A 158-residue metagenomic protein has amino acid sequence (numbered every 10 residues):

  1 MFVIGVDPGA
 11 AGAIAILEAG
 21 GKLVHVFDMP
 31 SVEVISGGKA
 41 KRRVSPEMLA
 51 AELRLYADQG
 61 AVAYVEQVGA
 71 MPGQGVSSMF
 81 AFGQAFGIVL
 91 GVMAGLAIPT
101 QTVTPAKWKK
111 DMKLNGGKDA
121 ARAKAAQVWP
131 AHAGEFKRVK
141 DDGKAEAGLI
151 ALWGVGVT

Functional and structural regions predicted by a protein language model:
M1-T158: Phosphate- and other anionic-substrate recognition elements at nucleic-acid/protein interfaces
